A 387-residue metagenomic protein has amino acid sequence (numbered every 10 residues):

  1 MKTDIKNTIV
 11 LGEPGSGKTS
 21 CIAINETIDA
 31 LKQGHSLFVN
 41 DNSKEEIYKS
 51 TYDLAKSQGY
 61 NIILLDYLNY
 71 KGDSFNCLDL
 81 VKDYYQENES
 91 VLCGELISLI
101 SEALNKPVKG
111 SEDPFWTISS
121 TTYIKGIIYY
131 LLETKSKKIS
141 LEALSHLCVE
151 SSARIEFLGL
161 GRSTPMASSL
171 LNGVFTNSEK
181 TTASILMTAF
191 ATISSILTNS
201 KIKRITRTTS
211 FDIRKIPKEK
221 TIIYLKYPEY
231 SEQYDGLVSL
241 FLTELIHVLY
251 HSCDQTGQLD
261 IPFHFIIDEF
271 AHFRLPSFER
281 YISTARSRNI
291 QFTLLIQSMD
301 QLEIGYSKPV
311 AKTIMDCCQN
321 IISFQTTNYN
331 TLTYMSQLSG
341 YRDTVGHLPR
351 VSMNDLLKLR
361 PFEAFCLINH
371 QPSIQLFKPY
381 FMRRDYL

Functional and structural regions predicted by a protein language model:
D4-I290, Y306, T333, N354-Q375 (+1 more regions): P-loop NTPase motor domains
I282-T284, R288-H370: Conserved ATP-driven motor cores of ASCE-family P-loop NTPases powering translocation/secretion/packaging/pilus
Y380: Short, surface-exposed polybasic-aromatic patches that bind anionic ligands, especially phosphate groups
